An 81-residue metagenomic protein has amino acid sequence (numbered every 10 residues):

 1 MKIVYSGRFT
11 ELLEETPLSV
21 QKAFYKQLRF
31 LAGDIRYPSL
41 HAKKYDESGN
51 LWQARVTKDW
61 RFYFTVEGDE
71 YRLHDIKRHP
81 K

Functional and structural regions predicted by a protein language model:
K2-G7, E11, S19-K22, R55-K81: Enriched for short, Lys/Arg-rich terminal
S6-P38: N-terminal first-folded block
R8, Q27, G33, G49-N50 (+2 more regions): A periodicity- and composition-biased signal for non-globular, repetitive helical segments
R29-A54: A short, surface-exposed loop/turn module that caps and links secondary-structure elements
